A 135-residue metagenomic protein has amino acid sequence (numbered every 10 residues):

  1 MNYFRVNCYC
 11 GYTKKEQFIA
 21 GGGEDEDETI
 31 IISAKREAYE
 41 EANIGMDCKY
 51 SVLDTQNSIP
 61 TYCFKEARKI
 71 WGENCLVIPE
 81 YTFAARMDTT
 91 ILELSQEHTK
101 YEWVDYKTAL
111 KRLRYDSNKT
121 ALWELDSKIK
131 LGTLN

Functional and structural regions predicted by a protein language model:
M1-K14, E26: Conserved N-terminal beta-strand and adjoining loop/helix that marks the start of the Nudix/MutT-like hydrolase domain
Y3-R5, C75-I78, Q96: A generic fold-level signal
T13-D47: Conserved Nudix-box catalytic region and its N-terminal flanking loop in Nudix hydrolases and closely related
Q17, V77, W103: Short aromatic/basic micro-patch
N43-T89: Active-site segment of metal-dependent pyrophosphate-handling enzymes, primarily the Nudix hydrolase catalytic core
E80-W123: NUDIX/MutT-family hydrolases
L134-N135: Polybasic "coupling" helices that flank or enter modular domains
